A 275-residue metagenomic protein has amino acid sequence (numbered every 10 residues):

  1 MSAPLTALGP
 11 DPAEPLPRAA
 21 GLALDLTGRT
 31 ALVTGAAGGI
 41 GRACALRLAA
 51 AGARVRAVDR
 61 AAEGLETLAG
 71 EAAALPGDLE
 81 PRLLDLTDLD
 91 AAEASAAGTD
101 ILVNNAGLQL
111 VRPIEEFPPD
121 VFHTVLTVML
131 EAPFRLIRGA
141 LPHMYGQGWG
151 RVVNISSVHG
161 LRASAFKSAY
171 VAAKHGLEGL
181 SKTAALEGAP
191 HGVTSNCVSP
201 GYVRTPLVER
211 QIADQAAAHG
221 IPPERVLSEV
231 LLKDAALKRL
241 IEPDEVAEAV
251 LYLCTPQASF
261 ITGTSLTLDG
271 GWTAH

Functional and structural regions predicted by a protein language model:
S2-L22, R162, V250-L251, T262-H275: Short C-terminal tail/terminal secondary-structure segment of NAD(P)H-dependent dehydrogenase/reductase domains
T30, A37-G38: Conserved glycine-rich cofactor-binding loop
P113-I114, P118-L126, V152, L231: Substrate-binding pocket helix/loop in short-chain dehydrogenase/reductase
F134-I137, L141, W149, L237-L268 (+1 more regions): C-terminal substrate-recognition "lid" of short-chain dehydrogenase/reductases
I137, A173, S181: Active-site helix of classical SDR
S157: Residue(s) in the substrate-gating loop at a strand-loop-helix junction that position the organic substrate next
A189, T194, I261-G263: Short, small/polar-rich loop/turn modules that mediate ligand/substrate recognition or access, typified
